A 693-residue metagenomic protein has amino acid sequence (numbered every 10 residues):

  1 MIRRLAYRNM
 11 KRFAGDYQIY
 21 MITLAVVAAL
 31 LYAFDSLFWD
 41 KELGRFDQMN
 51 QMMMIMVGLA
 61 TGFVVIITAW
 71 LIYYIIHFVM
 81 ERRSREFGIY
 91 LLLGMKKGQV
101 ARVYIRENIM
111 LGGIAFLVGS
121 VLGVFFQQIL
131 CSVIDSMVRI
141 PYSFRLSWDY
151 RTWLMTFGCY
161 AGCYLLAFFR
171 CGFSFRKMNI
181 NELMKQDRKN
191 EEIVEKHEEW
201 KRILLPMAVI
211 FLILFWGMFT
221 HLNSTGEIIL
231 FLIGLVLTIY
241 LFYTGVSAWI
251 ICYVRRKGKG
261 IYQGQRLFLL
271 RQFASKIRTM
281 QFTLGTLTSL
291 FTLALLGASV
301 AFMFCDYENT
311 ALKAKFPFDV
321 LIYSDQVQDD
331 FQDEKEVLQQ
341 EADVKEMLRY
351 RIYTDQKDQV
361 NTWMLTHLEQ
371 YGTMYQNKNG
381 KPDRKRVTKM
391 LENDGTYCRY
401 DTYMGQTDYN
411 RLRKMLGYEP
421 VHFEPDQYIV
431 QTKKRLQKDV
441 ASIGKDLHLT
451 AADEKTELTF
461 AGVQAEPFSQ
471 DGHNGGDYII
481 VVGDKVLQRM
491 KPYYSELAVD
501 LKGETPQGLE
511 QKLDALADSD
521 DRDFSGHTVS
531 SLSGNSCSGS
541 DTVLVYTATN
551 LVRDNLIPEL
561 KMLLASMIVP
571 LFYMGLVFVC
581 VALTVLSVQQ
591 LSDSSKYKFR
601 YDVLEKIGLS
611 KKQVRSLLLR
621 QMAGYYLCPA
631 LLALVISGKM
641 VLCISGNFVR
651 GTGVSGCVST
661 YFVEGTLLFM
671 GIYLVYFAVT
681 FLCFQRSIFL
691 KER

Functional and structural regions predicted by a protein language model:
M1-A28, I193-M207, T244-A294: N-terminal Sec/SRP start-transfer signal
R4, K177-I193, S595-K596, R686-R693: Short cytosolic juxtamembrane segments of multi-pass membrane proteins
A14-M21, Y104-L122, F157, A161 (+3 more regions): Selective transmembrane-helix segments that form parts of the transport pathway or gating/packing helices in multipass
G15-I22, A33-I66, F78-E81, I89-Y90 (+8 more regions): Peri-transmembrane interface segments
V26-D40, Y74-F78, L111-I140, T152-K177 (+6 more regions): Small-residue-rich transmembrane alpha-helices
A29-L59, V133, T238, G245-V246 (+4 more regions): Alpha-helical transmembrane segments
L312-A565: Nucleotide-cofactor and metal-assisted catalytic machinery
